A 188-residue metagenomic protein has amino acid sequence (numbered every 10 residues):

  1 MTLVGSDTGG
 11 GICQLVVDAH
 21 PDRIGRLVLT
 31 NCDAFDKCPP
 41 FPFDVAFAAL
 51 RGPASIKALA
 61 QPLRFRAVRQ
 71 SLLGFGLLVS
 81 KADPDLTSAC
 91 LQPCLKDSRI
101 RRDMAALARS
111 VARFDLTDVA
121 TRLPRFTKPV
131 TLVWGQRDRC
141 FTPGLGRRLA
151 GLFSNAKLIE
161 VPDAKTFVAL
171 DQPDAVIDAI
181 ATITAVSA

Functional and structural regions predicted by a protein language model:
M1-S6, I177-D178: Active-site loop/oxyanion-hole signature of alpha/beta-hydrolase fold enzymes
V4, G11-F153, I159-E160, A169 (+2 more regions): Flexible "cap/lid" subdomain of the alpha/beta-hydrolase fold that forms the substrate-access gate
A164-I177: Catalytic histidine-centered segment of alpha/beta-hydrolase-like enzymes
